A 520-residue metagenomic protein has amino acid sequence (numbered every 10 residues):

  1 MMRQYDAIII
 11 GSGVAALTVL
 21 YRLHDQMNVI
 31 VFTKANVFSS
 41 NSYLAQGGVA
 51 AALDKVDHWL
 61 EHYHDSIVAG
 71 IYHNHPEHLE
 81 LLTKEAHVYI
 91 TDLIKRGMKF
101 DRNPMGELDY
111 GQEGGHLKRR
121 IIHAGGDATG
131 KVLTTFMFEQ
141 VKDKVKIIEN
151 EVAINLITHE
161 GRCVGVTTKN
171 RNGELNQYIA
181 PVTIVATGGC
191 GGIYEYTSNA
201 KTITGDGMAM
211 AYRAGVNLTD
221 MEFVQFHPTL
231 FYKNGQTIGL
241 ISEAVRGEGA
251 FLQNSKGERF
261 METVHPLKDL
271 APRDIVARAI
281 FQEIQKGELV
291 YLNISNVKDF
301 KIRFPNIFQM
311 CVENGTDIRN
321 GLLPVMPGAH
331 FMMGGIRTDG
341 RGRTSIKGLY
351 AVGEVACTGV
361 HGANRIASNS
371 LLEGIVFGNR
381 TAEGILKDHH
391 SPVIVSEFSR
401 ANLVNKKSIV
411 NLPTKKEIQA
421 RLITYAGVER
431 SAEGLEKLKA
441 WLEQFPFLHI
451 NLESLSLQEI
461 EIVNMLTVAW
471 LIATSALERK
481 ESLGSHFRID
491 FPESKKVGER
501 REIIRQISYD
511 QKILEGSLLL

Functional and structural regions predicted by a protein language model:
M1-Y5, T18, R22, V37-F38 (+8 more regions): Glycine- and aromatic-enriched mobile tails/lids
A7-V31: N-terminal Rossmann-like FAD-binding beta1-loop-alpha1 element of flavoenzymes
I8-I10, Q177-T187: Short hydrophobic core segments
A51-L82: Glycine-rich active-site loop/strand segments that organize a redox cofactor
N74-H87, R120-E139, I148, S198-G205 (+2 more regions): Short beta-strand to alpha-helix junction loop
R96-E174, A186, L230-K233, L252: Conserved redox-cofactor binding core of oxidoreductases
V182-G235, I284, N369-I375: Glycine-rich loop(s) and the adjacent beta-strand/alpha-helix scaffold that form part
M210, V216-G321, G384: An anion/pyrophosphate-binding glycine-rich loop and adjacent beta-alpha core in soluble alpha-beta enzymes
